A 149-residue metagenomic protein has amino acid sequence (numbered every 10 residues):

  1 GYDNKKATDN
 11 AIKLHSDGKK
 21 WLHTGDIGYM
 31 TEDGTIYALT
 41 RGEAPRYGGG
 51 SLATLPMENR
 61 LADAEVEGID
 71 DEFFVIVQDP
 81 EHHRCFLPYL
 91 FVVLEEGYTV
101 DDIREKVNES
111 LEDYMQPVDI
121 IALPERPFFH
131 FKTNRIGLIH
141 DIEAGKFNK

Functional and structural regions predicted by a protein language model:
G1, D9-M115: AMP-binding/adenylate-forming catalytic core of the ANL superfamily
N4-T8, N134: Acidic/polar helix N-cap motif
Q78, Y89-F91, I103-K149: Conserved C-terminal "lid"/linker of ANL adenylate-forming enzymes
